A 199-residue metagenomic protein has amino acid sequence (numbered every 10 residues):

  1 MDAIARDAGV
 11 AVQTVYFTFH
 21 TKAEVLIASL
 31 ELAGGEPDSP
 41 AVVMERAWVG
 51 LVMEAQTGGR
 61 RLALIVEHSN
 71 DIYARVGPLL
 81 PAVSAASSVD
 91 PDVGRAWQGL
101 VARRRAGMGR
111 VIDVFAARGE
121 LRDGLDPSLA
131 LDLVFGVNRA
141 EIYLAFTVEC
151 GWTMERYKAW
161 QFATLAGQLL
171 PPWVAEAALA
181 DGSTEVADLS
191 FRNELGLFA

Functional and structural regions predicted by a protein language model:
M1-A28: Helix-turn-helix
M1-R6, A85-P91: Helix-loop segments that flank and shape redox-cofactor active sites
K22-E24, A28-E31, G35-A74, L131: Hydrophobic alpha-helical connector segments
I27, A85, V148: Phosphate-coordinating loops and pocket residues in cytosolic domains that bind phosphorylated ligands
L64-S84, P91-R118, S128-D132, T164-G167: Amphipathic alpha-helical packing segments from all-alpha helical-bundle domains
D71, A106-L121, L131-A199: C-terminal peripheral helix-coil segments that are non-catalytic and often amphipathic
P81-V83, R95-A96, D123-G124, A145 (+1 more regions): Short, hydrophobic secondary-structure boundary micro-motifs
